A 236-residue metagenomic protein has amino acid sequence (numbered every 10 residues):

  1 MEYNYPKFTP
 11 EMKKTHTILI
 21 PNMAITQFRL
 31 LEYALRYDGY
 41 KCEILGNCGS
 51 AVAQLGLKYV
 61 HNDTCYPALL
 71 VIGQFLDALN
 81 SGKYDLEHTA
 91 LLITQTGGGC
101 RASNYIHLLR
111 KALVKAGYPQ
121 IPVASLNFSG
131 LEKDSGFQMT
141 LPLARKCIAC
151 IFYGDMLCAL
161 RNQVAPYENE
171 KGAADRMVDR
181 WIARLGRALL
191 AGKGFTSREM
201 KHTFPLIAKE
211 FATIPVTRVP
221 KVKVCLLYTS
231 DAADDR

Functional and structural regions predicted by a protein language model:
M1-D231, R236: An N-terminal assembly and electron-transfer interface module characteristic of large anaerobic redox and radical
